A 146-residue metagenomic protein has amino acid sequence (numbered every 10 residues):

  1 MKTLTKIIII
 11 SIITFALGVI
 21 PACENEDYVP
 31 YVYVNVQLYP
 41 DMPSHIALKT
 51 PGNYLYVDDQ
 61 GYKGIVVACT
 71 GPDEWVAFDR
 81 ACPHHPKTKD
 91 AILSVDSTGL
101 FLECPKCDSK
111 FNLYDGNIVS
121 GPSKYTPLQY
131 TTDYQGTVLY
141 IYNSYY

Functional and structural regions predicted by a protein language model:
M1, C23-E24: A generic structural motif
M1-I10: Bacterial N-terminal signal peptides that target proteins for export
G18-A22: C-terminal motif of bacterial Sec signal peptides marking the signal peptidase cleavage site
E24-T98, N112, L128-Y146: N-terminal pre-ligand scaffold of iron-sulfur
H85, K106-C107: Short Cys/His-rich metal-coordination motifs, predominantly Zn2+-binding knuckles/fingers
D96-K106, I118-T131: Short cysteine/histidine-rich metal-coordination sites, predominantly Zn2+-binding motifs
